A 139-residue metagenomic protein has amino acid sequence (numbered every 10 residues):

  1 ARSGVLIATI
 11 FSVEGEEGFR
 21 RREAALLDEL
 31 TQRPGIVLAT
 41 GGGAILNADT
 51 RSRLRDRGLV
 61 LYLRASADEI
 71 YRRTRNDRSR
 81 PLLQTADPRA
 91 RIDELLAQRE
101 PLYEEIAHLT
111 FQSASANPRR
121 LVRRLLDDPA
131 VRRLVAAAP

Functional and structural regions predicted by a protein language model:
A1-R55, S79-R80, D93, L102: ATP-dependent small-molecule kinase phosphotransfer cores that center on conserved nucleotide phosphate-binding segments
G4-I7, S12-G15, R75-S79, D87 (+3 more regions): A generic structural signal for secondary-structure junctions that act as hinges or helix/strand caps at the edges
I36, L59, H108-L109: Well-ordered beta-strand positions
G42-A44, S66-D68, A116: Short glycine-rich anion-binding loops that position phosphate/pyrophosphate groups of nucleotides and phosphorylated
D49-S52, R72-N76, R123-R124: Short amphipathic alpha-helical segments
D56-P101: A glycine- and Lys/Arg-enriched "phosphate-lid" helix/loop adjacent to the NTP-binding pocket of small-molecule kinases
A97-P139: NTP-dependent small-molecule kinase module
